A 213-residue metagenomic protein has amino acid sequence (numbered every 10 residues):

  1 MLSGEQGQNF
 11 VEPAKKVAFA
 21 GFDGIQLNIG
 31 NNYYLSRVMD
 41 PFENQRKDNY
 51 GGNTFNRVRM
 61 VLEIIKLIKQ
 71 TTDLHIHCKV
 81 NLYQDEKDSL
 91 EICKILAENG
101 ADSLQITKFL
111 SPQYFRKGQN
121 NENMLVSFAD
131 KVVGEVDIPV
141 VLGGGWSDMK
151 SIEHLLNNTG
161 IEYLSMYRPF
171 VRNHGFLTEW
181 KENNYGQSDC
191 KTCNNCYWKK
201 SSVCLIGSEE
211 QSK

Functional and structural regions predicted by a protein language model:
M1-K213: Flavin-dependent oxidoreductase catalytic cores
